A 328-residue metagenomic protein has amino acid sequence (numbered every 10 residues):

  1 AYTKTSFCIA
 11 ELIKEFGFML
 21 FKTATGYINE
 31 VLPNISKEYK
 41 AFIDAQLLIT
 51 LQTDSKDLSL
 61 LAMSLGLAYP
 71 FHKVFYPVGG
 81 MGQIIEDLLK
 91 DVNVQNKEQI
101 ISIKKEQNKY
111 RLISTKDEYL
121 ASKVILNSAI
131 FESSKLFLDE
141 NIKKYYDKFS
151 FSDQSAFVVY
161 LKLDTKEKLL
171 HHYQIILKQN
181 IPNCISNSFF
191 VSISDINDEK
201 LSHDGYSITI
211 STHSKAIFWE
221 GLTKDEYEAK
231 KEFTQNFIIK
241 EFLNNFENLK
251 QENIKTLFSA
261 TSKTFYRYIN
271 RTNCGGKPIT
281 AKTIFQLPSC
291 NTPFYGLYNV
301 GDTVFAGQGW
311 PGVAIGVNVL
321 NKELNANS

Functional and structural regions predicted by a protein language model:
A1-D57: Rossmann-like flavin
E15-G26, A68-L89, E226-T234: Short beta-strand to alpha-helix junction loop
E38-T50, E247-G307: A glycine-rich dinucleotide-binding beta-alpha-beta segment and adjacent secondary-structure elements that constitute
Q46-Y69, T292-Y295: Active-site-adjacent "gating/activation" loops or surface patches in catalytic cores
A62-I113: Helical element adjacent to the flavin cofactor pocket in flavoenzyme catalytic cores
Q99-G205: Mid-domain catalytic core of redox enzymes that form a hydrophobic substrate pocket/lid adjacent to a catalytic redox
D164-K263: C-terminal segments that line or cap access tunnels to active or ligand-binding sites in enzymes and enzyme-associated
L297-N325: A conserved FAD-binding loop/helix module that cradles the flavin
